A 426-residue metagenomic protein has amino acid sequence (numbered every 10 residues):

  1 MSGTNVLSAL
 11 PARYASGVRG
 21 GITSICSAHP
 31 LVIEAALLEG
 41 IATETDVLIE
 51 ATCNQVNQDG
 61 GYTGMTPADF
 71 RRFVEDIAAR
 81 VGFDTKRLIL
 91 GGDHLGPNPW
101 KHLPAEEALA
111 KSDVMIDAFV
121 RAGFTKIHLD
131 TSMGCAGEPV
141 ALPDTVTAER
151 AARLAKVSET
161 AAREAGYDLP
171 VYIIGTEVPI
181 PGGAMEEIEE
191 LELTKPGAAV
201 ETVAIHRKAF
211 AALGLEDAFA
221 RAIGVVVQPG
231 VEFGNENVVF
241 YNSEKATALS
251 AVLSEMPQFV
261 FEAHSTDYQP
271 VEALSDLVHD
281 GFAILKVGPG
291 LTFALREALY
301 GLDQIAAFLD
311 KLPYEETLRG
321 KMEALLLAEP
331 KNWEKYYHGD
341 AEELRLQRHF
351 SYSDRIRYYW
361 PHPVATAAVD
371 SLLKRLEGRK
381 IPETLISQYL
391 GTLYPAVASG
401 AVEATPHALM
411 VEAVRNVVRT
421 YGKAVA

Functional and structural regions predicted by a protein language model:
R19-P30, G91-K111, L191-T194, V260-D267 (+1 more regions): Active-site mouth loops of central-metabolism enzymes
G20-S24, D46-E50, T85-G91, K126-H128 (+4 more regions): Structural preference for beta-strand elements that scaffold enzyme active sites
I25-V32, G61-F73, W100-A118, A148-A152: Glycine-rich anion/phosphate-binding loops
A35, P104-V114, Y268-D280: Catalytic cores of alpha/beta
A36, D93, D130, L277: Conserved, mostly hydrophobic/aromatic
V47-T66, H128-D144, G234, L390-G400: Glycine-rich, proline-tolerant flexible connector loops at the mouths of alpha/beta enzymes
G64-G92, D144-L169, S243-P257: Alpha-helix-loop-beta-strand connector modules within alpha/beta enzyme cores
S250-Y268, E272-A426: Flexible, acidic glycine-rich loops studded with aromatic residues
